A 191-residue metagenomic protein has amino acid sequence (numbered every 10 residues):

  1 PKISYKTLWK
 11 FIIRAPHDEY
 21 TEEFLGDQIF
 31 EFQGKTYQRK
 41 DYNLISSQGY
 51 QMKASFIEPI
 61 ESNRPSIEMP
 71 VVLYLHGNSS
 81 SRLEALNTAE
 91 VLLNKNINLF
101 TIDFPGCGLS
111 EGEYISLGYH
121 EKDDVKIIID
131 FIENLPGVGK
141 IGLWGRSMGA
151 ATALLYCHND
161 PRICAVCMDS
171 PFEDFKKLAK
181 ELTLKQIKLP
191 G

Functional and structural regions predicted by a protein language model:
P1-I45: An N-terminal hydrophobic leader/cap segment in hydrolases
D41, S47-I60: A short loop-to-beta-strand scaffold at the N-terminal edge of the catalytic core in hydrolase folds
L73, N78-V91: The serine-hydrolase catalytic nucleophile loop
L92-E111: Conserved alpha/beta-hydrolase
I115-P136: Alpha/beta-hydrolase active-site loop
L135-S147: Alpha/beta-hydrolase fold nucleophile elbow
G145-L155: Glycine-rich nucleophile elbow surrounding the catalytic serine of serine-hydrolase chemistry
L155-G191: Hydrolase active-site cap/lid region
